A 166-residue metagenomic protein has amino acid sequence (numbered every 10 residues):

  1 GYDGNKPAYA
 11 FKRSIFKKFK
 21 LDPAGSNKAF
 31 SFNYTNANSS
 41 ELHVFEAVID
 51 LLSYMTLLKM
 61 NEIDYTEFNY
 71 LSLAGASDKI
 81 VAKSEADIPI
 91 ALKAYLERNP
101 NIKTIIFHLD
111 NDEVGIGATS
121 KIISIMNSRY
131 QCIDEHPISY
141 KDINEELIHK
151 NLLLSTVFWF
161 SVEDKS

Functional and structural regions predicted by a protein language model:
G1, L42-V44: Short pre-functional
G1-T35: Basic, glycine-enriched DNA-binding surface that flanks or lies within the catalytic cores of DNA
K20-A24, F45, A82-D87: Conserved phosphate-coordination/catalytic loops
N38-L42, T104-I105: Short active-site oxyanion
E46-A47, N111: Helix N-cap/beta->alpha junction signal
D50: Conserved Rossmann-like nucleotide-cofactor binding loop
L58-S166: TOPRIM fold recognition
